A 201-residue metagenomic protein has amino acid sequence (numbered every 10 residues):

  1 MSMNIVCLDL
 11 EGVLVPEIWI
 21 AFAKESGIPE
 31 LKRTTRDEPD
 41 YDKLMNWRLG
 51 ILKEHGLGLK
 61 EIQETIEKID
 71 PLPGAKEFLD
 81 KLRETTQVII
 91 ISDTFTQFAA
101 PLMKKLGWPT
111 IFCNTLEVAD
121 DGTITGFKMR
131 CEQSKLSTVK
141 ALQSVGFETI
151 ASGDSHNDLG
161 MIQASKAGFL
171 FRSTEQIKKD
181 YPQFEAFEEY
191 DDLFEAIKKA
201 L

Functional and structural regions predicted by a protein language model:
S2-T115, A119-D120: Alpha-helical substrate-recognition element adjacent to the catalytic core
D80, K140, L159-G160: Alpha-helical segments flanking ligand/cofactor-binding loops in enzyme cores
V88-D93, F147-E188: Acidic, Mg2+-coordinating phosphoryl-transfer loop and its flanking beta/alpha structural elements, shared across
T96-A100, D158-L159, F194: Short, well-ordered alpha-helical microsegments
Q97-T149, D180: Substrate-recognition "cap/lid" segment bordering the active-site pocket of phosphatases
C113-V118, S173-I177, D191-L193: Short, acidic/turn-prone active-site loops that include or flank metal/cofactor- and phosphate-binding residues
A196-L201: Short amphipathic alpha-helix with an adjacent loop that forms part of the alpha/beta core around
